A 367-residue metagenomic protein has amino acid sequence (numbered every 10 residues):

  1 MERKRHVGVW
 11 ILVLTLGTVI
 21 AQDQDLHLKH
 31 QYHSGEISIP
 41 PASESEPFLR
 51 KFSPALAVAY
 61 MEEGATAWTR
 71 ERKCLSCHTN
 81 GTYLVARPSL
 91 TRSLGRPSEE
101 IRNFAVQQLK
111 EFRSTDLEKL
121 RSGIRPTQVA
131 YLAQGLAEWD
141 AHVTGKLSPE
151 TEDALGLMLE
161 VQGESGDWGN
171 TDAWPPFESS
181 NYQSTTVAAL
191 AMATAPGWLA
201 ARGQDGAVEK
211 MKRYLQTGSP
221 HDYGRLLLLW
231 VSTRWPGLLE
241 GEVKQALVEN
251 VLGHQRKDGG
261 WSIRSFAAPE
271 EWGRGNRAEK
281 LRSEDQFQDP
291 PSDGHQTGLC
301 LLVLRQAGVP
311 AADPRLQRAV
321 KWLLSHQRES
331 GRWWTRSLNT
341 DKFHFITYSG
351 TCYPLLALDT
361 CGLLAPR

Functional and structural regions predicted by a protein language model:
M1-K4: N-terminal secretory signal peptides that target proteins for export/translocation
H6-V9, L132: Short amphipathic alpha-helical "recognition" segments used for binding
G8-T18: Bacterial N-terminal signal peptides
D23-F52, R70-R96, T115-G156, G163-A207 (+3 more regions): An alpha-helical repeat/solenoid feature that recognizes helix-turn-helix modules
A57, M61, A65, A105-L109 (+5 more regions): Buried hydrophobic core positions in alpha-solenoid tandem helical repeats
G95-T115: Active-site-surrounding "flap" and adjacent substrate/cofactor-binding loops of secreted or lumenal enzymes, prototyped
